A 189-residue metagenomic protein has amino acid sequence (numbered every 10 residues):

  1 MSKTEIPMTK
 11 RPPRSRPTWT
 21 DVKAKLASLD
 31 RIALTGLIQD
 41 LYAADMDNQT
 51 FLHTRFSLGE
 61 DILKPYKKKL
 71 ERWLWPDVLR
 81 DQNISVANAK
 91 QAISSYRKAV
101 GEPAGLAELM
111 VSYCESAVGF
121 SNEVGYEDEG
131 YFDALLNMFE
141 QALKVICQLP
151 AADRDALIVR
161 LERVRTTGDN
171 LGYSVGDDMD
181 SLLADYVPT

Functional and structural regions predicted by a protein language model:
S2-T9, M46, M110, Q141 (+1 more regions): N-terminal intrinsically disordered, cationic/polar leader segments that include organellar targeting peptides
P12-V78: N-terminal interaction modules that seed assembly of large macromolecular complexes
R16-T20, K90, L136: Amphipathic alpha-helical repeat elements characteristic of tetratricopeptide repeat
K23, Q39, R97, L143-K144: Amphipathic alpha-helical segments within well-ordered protein domains
N48-G125: Long, charge-patterned amphipathic interaction tracts in eukaryotic proteins
L79-D81, E129, A151: Charged, low-complexity interaction regions
E108-Y126, A134-A142, A152, A156: Amphipathic alpha-helical protein-interaction segments
N137-T189: Eukaryote-biased recognition of C-terminal alpha-helical segments
